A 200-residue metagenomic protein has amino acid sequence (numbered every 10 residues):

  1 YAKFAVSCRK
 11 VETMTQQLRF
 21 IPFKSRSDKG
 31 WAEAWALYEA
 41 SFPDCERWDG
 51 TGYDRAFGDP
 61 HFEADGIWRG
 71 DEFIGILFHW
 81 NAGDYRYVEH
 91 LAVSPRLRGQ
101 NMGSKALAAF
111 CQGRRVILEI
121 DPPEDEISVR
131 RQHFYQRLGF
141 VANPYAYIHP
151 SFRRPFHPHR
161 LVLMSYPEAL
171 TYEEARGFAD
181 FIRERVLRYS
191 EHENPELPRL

Functional and structural regions predicted by a protein language model:
Y1-T13: Short, Lys/Arg-enriched N-terminal segments with co-localized hydrophobic residues within the first ~10-30 amino acids
E12-G52, L161-L163, G177-R199: Short amphipathic alpha-helix that is part of the acyltransferase structural core
A56-G66, H157: A short helix-loop-beta-strand connector motif used in the catalytic cores of GNAT acetyltransferases and, in some
G66, D71-N81, Y85-A92: Conserved beta-strand in the GNAT
V93, G99-Q112: Conserved acetyl-CoA-binding loop-helix of GNAT-fold acetyltransferases
Q112-I127: Conserved GNAT acetyl-CoA-binding A-motif
E119, Q132, Q136-F156: Conserved catalytic-core motifs of GNAT/GCN5-like acyltransferases
L163-L170: Conserved beta strand-loop-helix elements of the APE1-like EEP
